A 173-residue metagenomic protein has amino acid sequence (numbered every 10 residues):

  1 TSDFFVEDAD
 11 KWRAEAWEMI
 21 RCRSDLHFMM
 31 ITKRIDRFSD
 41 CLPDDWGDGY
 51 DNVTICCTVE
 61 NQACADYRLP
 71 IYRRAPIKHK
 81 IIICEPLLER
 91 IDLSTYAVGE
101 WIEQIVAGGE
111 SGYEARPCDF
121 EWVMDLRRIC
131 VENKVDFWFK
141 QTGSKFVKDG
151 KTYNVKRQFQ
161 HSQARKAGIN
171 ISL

Functional and structural regions predicted by a protein language model:
T1-C41, D45-R90, I102-C118: Core AdoMet radical
L88, S94-L173: Auxiliary Fe-S-binding modules of radical SAM enzymes
